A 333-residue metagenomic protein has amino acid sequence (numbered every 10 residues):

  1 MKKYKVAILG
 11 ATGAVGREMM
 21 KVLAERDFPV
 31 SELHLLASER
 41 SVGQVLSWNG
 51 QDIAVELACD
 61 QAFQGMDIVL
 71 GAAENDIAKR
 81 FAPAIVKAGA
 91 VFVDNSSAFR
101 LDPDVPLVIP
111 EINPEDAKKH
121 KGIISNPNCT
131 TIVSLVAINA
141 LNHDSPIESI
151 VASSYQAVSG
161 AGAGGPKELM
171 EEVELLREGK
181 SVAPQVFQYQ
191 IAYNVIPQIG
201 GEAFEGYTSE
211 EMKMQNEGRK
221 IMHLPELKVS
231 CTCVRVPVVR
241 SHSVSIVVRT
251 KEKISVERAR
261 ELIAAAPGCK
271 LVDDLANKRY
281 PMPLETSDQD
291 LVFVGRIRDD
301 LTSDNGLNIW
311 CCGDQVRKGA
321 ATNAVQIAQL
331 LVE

Functional and structural regions predicted by a protein language model:
M1-I191, L227-K228, V292-F293, I297-S303 (+3 more regions): N-terminal Rossmann-like NAD(P) cofactor-binding subdomain of oxidoreductases, focused on the glycine-rich
V69, V158-E333: Charged docking surfaces used in two-component/phosphorelay signaling
